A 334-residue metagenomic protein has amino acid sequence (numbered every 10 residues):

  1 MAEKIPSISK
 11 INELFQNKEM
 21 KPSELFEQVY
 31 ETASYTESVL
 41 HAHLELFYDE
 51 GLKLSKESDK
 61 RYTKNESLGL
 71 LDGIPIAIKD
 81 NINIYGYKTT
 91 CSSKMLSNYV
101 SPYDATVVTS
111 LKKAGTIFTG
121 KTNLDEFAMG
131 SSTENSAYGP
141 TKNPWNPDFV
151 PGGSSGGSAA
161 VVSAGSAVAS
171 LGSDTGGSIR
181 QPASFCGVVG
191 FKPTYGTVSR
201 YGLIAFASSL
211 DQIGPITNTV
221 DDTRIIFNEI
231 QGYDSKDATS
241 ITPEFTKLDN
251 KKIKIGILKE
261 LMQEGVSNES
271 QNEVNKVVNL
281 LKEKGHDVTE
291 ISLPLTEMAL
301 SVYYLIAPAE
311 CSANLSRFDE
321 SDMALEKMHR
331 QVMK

Functional and structural regions predicted by a protein language model:
M1-K53, E283-G285: An N-terminal boundary/leader segment
P22-E27, K56-D59, S267-L293, L325-H329: Acyltransferase
V29, G51, D104, T223 (+3 more regions): Residue-level signal for inorganic ion chemistry
H41-L46, A238, I253-K254, L258-L261 (+1 more regions): Flexible, acidic loop-helix segments that line cofactor/substrate-binding pockets
G51-K53, R61-S136: Acidic/His- and Gly-rich active-site-bordering loop/insert found across diverse amide/peptide-bond hydrolases
L71-C91, N250-L258, I306-K334: Short helix-loop capping/hinge segments that flank enzyme active sites or metal/cofactor-binding pockets
Y103-A105, T109-I230: Short glycine/serine-rich loop segments
K192-N272, R330-K334: A short helix-breaking turn/cap at a secondary-structure junction
